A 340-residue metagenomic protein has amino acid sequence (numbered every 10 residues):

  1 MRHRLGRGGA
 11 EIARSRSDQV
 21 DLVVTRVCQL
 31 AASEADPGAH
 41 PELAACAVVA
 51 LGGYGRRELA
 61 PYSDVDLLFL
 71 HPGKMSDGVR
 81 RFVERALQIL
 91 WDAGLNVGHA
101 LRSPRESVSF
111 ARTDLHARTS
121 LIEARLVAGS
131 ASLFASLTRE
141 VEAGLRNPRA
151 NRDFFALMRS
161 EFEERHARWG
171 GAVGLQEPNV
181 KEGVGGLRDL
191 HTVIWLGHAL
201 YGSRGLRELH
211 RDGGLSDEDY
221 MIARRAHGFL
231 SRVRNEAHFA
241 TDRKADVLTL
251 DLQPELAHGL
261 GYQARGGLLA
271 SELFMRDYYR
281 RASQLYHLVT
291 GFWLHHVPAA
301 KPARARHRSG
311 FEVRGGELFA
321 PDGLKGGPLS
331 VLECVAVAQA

Functional and structural regions predicted by a protein language model:
M1-A340: A nucleotide- and high-energy phosphate-metabolite-utilizing enzyme signature
